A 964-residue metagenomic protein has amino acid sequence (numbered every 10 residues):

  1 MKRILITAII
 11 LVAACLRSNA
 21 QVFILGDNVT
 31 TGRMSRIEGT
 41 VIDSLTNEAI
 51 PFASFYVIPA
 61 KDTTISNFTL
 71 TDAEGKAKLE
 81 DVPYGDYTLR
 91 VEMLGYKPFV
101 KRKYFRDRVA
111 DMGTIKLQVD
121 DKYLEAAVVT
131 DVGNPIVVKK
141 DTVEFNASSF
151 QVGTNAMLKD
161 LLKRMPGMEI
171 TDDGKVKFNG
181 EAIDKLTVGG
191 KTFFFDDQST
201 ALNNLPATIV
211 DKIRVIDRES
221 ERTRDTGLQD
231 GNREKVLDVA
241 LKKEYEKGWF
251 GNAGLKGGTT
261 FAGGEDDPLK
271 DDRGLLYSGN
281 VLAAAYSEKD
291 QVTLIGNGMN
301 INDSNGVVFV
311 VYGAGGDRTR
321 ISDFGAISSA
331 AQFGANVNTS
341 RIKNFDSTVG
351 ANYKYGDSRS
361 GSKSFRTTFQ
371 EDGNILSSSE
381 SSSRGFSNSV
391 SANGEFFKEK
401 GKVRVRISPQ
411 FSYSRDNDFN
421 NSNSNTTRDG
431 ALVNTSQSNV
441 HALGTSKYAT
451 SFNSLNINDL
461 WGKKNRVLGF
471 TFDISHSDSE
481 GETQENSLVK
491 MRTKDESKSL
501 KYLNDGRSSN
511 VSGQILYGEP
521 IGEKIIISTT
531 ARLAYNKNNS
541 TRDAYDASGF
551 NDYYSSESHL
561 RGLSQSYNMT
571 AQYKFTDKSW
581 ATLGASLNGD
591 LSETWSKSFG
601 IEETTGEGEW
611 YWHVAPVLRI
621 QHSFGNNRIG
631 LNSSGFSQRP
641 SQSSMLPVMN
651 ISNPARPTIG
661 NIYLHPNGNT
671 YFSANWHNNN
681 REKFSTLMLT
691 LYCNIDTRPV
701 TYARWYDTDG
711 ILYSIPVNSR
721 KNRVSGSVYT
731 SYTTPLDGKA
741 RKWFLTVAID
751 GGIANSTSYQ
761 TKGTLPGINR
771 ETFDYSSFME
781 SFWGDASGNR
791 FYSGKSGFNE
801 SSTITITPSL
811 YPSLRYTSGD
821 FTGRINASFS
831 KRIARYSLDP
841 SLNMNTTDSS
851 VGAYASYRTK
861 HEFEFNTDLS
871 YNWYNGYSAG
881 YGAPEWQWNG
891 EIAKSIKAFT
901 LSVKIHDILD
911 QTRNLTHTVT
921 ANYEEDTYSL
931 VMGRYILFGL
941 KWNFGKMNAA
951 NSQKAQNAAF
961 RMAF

Functional and structural regions predicted by a protein language model:
A20-M34, E74-K76, R90, K97-F99 (+21 more regions): Membrane-proximal, glycine/serine-rich, low-complexity loop/turn segments characteristic of large bacterial
I37, L45-A60, I136-V138: Short, ordered, surface-exposed loop/turn motifs in non-cytosolic proteins
P51, K78-D86, L94: Short Pro-Gly-centered beta-turn/loop motif in secreted/extracellular proteins
P59-T64, D86-R102: A short, solvent-exposed loop/turn motif at the edges and junctions of modular extracellular/periplasmic domains
A60-K76: Short, acidic Ser/Thr/Gly-rich low-complexity loop/linker segments typical of extracellular and cell-surface proteins
T226-G227, G264-P268, G296, N305-G313 (+15 more regions): Outer-membrane beta-barrel translocator domains and adjoining extracellular loop/strand segments of Gram-negative
S378-E380, S512, Y554-S556, S566 (+4 more regions): Outer membrane beta-barrel strand-and-loop segments of large Gram-negative receptors, especially TonB-dependent
I526-S623, Y836-S837, L842: Signature of Gram-negative outer-membrane beta-barrel scaffolds
